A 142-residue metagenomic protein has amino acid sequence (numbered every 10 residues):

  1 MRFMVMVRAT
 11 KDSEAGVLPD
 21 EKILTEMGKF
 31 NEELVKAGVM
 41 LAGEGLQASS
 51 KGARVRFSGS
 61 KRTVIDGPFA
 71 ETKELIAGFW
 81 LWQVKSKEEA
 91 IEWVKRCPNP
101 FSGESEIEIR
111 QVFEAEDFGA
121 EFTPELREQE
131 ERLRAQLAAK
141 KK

Functional and structural regions predicted by a protein language model:
M1-K142: Conserved, structured core segments of small domains
